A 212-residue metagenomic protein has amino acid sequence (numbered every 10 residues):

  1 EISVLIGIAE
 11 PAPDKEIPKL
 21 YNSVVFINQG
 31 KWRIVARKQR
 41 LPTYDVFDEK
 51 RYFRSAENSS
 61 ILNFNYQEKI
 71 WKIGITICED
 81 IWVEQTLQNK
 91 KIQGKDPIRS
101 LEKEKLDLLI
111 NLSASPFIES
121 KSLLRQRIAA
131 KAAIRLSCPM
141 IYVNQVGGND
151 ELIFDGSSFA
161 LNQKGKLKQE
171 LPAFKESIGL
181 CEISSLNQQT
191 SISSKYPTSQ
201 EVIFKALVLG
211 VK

Functional and structural regions predicted by a protein language model:
E1-K212: Enzyme catalytic cores with a strong preference for nitrogen-chemistry domains
